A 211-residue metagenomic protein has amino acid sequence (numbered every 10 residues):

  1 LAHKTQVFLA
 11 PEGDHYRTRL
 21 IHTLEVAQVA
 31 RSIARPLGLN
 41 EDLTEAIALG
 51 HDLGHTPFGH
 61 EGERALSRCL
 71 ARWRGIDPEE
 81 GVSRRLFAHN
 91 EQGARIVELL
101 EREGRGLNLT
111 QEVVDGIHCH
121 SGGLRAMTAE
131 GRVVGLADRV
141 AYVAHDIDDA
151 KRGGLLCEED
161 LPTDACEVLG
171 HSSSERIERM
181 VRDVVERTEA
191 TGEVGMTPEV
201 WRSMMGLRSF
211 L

Functional and structural regions predicted by a protein language model:
L1-I33, E41, W73-D77, S83-L211: Histidine-centered, transition-metal-coordinating active-site segments
L37, A48-L49, G81: Basic, low-complexity intrinsically disordered segments
T44-L49, G135: Short alpha-helical catalytic segment bearing the HExxH-like zincin motif of zinc-dependent metalloproteases
L49-L53, L70, S121: Acidic, glycine-rich active-site loops and adjacent beta-strand->loop/helix elements that engage anionic groups
G50, E63, S67, A94-V97 (+1 more regions): Conserved protein kinase catalytic domain
G50, G54-F58, A141: Short active-site segment of divalent metal-dependent hydrolases/proteases that encodes the spacing between
G59-G75: A glycine- and small-aliphatic-rich helix-loop capping segment at beta-alpha/alpha-beta transitions that lines
